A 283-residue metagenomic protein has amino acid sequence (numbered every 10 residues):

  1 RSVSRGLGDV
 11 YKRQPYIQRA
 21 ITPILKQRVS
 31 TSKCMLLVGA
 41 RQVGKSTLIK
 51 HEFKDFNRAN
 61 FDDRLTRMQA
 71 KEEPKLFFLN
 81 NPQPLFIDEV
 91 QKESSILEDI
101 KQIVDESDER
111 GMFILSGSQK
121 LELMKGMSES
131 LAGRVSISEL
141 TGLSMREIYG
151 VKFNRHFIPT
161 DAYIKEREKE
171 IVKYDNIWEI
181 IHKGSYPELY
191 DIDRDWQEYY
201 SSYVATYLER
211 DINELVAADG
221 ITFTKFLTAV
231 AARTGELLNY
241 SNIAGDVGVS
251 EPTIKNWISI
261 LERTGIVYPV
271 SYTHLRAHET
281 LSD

Functional and structural regions predicted by a protein language model:
G6-Q14, T273-T280: Conserved small/polar residues in nucleotide/adenosyl-binding loops
Y16-R28: Pre-Walker A adenine-sensing motif
L37: Hydrophobic anchor at the beta1->P-loop junction of P-loop NTPases
K45: Conserved lysine of the Walker
L48: Hydrophobic positions on the alpha1 helix immediately C-terminal to the Walker A/P-loop
E98-I114: Conserved catalytic/switch belt of AAA+ P-loop NTPases
E122-V135: Short regulatory helix/loop adjacent to the ATP-binding pocket of P-loop NTPases
G150-R276: Interdomain hinge/linker elements that couple catalytic modules in large macromolecular machines
